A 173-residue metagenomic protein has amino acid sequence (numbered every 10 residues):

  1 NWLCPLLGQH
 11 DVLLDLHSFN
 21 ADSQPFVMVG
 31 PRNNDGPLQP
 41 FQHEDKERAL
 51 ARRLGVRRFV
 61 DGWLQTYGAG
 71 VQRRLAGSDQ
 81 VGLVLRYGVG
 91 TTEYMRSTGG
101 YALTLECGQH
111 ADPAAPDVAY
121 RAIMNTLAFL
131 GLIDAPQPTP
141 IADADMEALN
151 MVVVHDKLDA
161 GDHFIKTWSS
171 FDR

Functional and structural regions predicted by a protein language model:
N1-R173: Structured catalytic-domain cores with a bias toward divalent-metal coordination
